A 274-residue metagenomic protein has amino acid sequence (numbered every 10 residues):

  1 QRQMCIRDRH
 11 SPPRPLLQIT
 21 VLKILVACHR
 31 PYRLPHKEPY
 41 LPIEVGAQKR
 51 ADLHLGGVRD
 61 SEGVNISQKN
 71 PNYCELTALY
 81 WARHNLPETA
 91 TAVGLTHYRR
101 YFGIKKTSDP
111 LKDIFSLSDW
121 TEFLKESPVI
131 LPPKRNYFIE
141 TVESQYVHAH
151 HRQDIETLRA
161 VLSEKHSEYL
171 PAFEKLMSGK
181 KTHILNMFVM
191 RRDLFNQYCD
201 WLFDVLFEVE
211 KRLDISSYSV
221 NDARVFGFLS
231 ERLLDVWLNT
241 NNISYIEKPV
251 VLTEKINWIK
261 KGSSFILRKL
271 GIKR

Functional and structural regions predicted by a protein language model:
Q1-I6: Short, small-residue-biased leader/transition segments that mark boundaries at the very start of proteins
L17-R274: ER/Golgi luminal nucleotide-sugar-dependent glycosyltransferases, focusing on the catalytic module
